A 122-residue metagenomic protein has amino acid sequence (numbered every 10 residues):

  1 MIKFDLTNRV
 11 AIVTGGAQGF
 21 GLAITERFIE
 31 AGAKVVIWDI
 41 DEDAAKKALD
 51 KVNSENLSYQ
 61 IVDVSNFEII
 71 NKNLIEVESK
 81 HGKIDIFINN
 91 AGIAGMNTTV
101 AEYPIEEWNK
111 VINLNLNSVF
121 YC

Functional and structural regions predicted by a protein language model:
F4-V35: Canonical Rossmann dinucleotide-binding motif of NAD(H)/NADP(H)-dependent dehydrogenases/reductases, specifically
A33-K47: Conserved glycine-rich Rossmann-like NAD(P)H-binding loop of the short-chain dehydrogenase/reductase
E42-D43, I61-L74, I105: The beta1-alpha1 cofactor-binding region of Rossmann-like NAD(H)/NADP(H)-dependent oxidoreductases
D85-I86, N109: Conserved catalytic-site loops of classical short-chain dehydrogenases/reductases
A91-M96: Conserved NAD(P)H cofactor-binding loop of Rossmann-fold oxidoreductase domains
T98-V100, E107-N109: Substrate-binding pocket helix/loop in short-chain dehydrogenase/reductase
